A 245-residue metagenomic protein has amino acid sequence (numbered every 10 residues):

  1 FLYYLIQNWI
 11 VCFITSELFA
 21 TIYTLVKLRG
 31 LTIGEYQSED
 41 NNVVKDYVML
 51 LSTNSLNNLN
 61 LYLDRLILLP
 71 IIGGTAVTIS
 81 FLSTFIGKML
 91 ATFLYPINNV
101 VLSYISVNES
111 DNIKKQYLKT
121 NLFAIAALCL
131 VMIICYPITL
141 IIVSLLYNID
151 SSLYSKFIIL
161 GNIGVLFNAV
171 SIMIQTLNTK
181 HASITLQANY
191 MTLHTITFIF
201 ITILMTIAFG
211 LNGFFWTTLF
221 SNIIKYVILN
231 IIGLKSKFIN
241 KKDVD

Functional and structural regions predicted by a protein language model:
F1-T21, L140, S155, A182 (+2 more regions): Membrane-interface helix-loop junctions in multi-pass transport and translocation proteins
Y4-L61, Y104-K115, S236-D245: Interhelical loop/hinge segments that connect adjacent transmembrane helices in multipass membrane
F13-E17, N54, F81-T84, N121-A124 (+4 more regions): Residue-level recognition of transmembrane alpha-helices in multi-pass small-molecule transporters/permeases
Y36-I71, M89-I97, V101, N121-V131 (+2 more regions): Hydrophobic faces of transmembrane alpha-helices in multi-pass small-molecule transporters and flippases across diverse
D46, L50, I67-K88, S152-S155 (+1 more regions): Interfacial/gating helices of multi-pass transporter permease domains
G87-N112, L177-K180: Helix-loop junctions and terminal segments of transmembrane helices in multi-pass membrane transport/translocation
P137-L166, N212: Interfacial segments at transmembrane-helix termini and the short loops linking adjacent helices
I163-L193: Membrane-interface junctions at transmembrane-helix termini in multi-pass inner-membrane proteins
